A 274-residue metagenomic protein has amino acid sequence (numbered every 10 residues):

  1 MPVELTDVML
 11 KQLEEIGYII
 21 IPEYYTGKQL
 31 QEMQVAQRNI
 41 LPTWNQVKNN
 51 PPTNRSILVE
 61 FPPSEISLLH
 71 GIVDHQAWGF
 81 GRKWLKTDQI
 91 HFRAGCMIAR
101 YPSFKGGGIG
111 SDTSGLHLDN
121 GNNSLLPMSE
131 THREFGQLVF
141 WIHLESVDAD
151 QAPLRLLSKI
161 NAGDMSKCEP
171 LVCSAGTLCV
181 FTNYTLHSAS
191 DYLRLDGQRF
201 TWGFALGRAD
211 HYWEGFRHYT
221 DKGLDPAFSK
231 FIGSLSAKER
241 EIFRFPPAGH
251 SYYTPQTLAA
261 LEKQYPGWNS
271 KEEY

Functional and structural regions predicted by a protein language model:
M1-E15, P22-S124: Non-heme Fe(II)-dependent double-stranded beta-helix
Y24, Y184-T185: Short, surface-exposed secondary-structure boundary micro-motifs
Q29-Q31, R100-P102, G106-G107, D150 (+2 more regions): Short catalytic/ligand-binding loop motif for oxyanion handling, primarily in non-cytosolic enzymes, centered on
S64-H70, S166-C168, A189-S190: Active-site rim elements
A94-M97, F140-I142, W202-L206: A structural signal for short, well-ordered beta-strand segments
G106-C173, W213-H218: Catalytic core of non-heme Fe(II) oxygenases with the double-stranded beta-helix
L178, T185-L186, S190-Y274: Non-heme Fe(II)/2-oxoglutarate
